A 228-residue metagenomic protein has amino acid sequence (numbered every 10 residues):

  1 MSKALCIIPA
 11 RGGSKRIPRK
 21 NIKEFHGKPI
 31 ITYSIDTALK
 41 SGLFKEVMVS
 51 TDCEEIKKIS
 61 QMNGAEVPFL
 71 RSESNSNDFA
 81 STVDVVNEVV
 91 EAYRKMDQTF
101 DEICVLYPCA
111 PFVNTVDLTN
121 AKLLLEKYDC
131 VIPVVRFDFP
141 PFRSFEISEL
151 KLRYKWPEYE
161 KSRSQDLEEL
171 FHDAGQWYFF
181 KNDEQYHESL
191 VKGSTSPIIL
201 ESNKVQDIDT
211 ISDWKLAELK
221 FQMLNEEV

Functional and structural regions predicted by a protein language model:
M1-P18: N-terminal nucleotide-binding beta1-loop-alpha1 segment
A4, K45, E66, D101 (+1 more regions): Conserved acidic residues
K23-E24, M48-V49, V105, Q206: Conserved SAM-binding loop
I30-E46, K58-I59: A short, N-terminal amphipathic alpha-helix
L43, N63-A65, S148, G193: Short, structured coil segments at secondary-structure junctions
E54-E102, F112-V116, N120-L123: Short phosphate-binding loop-to-helix
D84, E102, P108-E201: Conserved core of the sugar-phosphate nucleotidyltransferase
Q185-Q206, I211-K215, L219-E226: Catalytic donor-sugar/metal-binding loop of nucleotide-sugar-dependent glycosyltransferases
